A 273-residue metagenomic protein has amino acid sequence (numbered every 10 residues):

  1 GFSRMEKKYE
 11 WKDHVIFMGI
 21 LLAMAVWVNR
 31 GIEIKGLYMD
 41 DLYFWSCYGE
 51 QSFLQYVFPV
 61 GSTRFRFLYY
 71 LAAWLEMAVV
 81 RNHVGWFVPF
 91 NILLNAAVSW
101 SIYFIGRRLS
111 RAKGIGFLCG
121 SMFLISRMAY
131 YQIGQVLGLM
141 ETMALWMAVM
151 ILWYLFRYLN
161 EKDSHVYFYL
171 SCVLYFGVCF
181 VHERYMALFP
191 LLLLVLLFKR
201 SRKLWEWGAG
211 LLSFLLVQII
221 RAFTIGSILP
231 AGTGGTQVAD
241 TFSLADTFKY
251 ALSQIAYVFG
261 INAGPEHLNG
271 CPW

Functional and structural regions predicted by a protein language model:
G1-W27: Start-transfer (signal-anchor) and selected internal transmembrane alpha helices of multi-pass inner/ER membrane
M39, W45-A78, H83, F214 (+2 more regions): Membrane-lumen/periplasm interface segments of multi-pass, membrane-embedded glycan/lipid transferases
V80-W100, G134, G270-W273: Loop-to-helix entry region of an early transmembrane alpha helix in multi-pass inner-membrane enzymes
P89-S110, M150-Y154: Transmembrane-helix motifs of polytopic, lipid-linked glycan transferases
I102-M128, L145-W146: Transmembrane-helix signature of polytopic, membrane-embedded enzymes that assemble or transfer cell-envelope glycans
M143, A148-F168, V178: Membrane-interface transmembrane helices that cradle and orient dolichyl/undecaprenyl
V166-H182, F189-L194: Membrane-interface alpha helices of multi-pass inner-membrane proteins
A187-L215, I219: Perimembrane helix-loop-helix junctions
